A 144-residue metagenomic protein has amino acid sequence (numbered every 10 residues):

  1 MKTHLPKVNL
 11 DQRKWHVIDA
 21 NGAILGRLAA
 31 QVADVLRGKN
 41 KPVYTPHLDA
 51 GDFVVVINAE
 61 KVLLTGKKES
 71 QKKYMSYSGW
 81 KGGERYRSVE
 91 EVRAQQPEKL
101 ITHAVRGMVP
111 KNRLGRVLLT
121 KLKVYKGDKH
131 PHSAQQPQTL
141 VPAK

Functional and structural regions predicted by a protein language model:
M1-H103, R113, P131-K144: Ribosome large-subunit tunnel/peptidyl-transferase-proximal elements
R106: Acidic, metal-associated active-site segment
V109-P131: C-terminal structural segments of small proteins and small subunits
